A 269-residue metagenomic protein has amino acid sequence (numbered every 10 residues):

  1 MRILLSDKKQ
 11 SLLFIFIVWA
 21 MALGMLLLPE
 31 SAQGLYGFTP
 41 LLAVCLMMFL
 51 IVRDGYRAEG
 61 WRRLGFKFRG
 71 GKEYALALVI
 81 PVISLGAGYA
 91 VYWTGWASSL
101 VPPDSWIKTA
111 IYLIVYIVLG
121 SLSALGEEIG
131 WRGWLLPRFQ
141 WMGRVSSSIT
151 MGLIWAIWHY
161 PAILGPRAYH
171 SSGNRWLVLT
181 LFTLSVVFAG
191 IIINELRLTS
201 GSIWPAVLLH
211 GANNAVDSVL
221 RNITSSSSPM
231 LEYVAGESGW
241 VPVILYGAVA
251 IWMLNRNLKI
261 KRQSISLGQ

Functional and structural regions predicted by a protein language model:
M1-F16, E237-S238: N-terminal membrane topogenic signal
R2, G34-A77, V82, Y89-S105 (+1 more regions): Membrane-helix interface linkers and caps
W19, F38, L78, V82 (+7 more regions): Residue-level signature of the transmembrane alpha-helical core of multi-pass small-molecule transporters
G24-Y36: Short, hydrophobic transmembrane alpha-helix segments
G126-I157, L198-S202: Membrane-interface helix/loop boundary segments of multi-pass membrane proteins
I163-W176: Membrane-interface interhelical connector segments
G173-A235: Functionally important transmembrane alpha-helices
G211-Q269: C-terminal membrane module of polytopic membrane proteins
